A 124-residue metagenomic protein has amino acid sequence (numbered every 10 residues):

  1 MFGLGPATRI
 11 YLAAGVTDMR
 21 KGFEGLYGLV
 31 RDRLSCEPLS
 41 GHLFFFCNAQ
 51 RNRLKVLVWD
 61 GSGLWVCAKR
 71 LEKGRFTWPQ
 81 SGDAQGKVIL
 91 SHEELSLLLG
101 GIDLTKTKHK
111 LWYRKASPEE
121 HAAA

Functional and structural regions predicted by a protein language model:
M1-A124: Polybasic/polar functional segments that serve as interface/processing modules
